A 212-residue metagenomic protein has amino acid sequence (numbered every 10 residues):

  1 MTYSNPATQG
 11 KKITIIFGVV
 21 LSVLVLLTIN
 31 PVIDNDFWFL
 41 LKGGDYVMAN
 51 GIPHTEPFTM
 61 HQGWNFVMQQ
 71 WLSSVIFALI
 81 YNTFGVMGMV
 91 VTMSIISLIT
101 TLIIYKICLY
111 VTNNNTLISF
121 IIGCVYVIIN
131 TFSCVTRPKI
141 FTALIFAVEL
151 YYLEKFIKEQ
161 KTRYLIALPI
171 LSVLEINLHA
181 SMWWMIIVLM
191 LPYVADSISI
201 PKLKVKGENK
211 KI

Functional and structural regions predicted by a protein language model:
M1-L26: Start-transfer (signal-anchor) and selected internal transmembrane alpha helices of multi-pass inner/ER membrane
L24, I129-N130, Y164-A180, M190: Membrane-interface alpha helices of multi-pass inner-membrane proteins
G63-M87, V91, I95: Short hydrophobic/aromatic helix or loop-helix immediately within or flanking a transmembrane segment in polytopic
V91-V111: Transmembrane-helix motifs of polytopic, lipid-linked glycan transferases
I103, I129, F141-K158, P192-S197: Specific aromatic-rich, kink-prone transmembrane helix
I104-I128: Transmembrane-helix signature of polytopic, membrane-embedded enzymes that assemble or transfer cell-envelope glycans
S133-F141: Short acidic/glycine- and proline-prone juxtamembrane loop motifs at membrane-interface regions of multi-pass membrane
K155-V173, E208-K211: Short hydrophobic alpha-helices at membrane interfaces in multi-pass membrane enzymes
